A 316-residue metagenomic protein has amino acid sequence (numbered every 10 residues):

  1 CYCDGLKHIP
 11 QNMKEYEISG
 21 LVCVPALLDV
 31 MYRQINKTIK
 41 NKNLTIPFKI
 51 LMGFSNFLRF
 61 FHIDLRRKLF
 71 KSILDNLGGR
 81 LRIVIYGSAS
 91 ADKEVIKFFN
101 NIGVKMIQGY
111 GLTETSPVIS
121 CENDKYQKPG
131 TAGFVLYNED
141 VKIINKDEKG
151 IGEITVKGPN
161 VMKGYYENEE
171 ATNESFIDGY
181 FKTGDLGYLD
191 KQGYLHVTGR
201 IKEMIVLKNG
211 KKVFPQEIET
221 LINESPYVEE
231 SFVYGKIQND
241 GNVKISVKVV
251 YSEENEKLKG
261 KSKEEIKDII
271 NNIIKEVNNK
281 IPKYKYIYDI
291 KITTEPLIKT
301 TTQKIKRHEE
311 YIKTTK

Functional and structural regions predicted by a protein language model:
C1-Y16, V22, V213-I218: ATP-dependent adenylate-forming carboxylate-activation enzymes
Y16-R82, I245, Y251-V277: Alpha-helical "lid/cap" subdomains adjacent to substrate-binding clefts that gate access and reposition the ligand
L21, F61, L65-L195, I201-M204: Conserved AMP-binding/adenylate-forming
S90, I237-N239, S252-E254, T293-K299: Short, internal active-site loops enriched in acidic
N138, Y227-E230, Y286: Glycine-centered tight turns that cap/initiate beta-strands
E139, G152, V243-I245, T301: Change "...and in nucleic-acid phosphodiester-cleaving endonucleases..." to "...and in nucleic-acid processing enzymes
G158, G164, L186-I281: AMP-binding/adenylate-forming catalytic core of the ANL superfamily
F232-G235, I274-K316: Conserved C-terminal "lid"/linker of ANL adenylate-forming enzymes
